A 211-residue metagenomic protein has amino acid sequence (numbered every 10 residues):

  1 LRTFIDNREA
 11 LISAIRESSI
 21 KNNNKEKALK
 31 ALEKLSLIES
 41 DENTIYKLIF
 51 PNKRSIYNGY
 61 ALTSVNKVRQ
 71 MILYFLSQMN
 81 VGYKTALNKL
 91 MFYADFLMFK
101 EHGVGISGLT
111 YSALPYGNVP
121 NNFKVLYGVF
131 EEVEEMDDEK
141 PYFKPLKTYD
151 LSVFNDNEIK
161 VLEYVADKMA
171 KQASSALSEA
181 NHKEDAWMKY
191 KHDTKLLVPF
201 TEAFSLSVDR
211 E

Functional and structural regions predicted by a protein language model:
L1-E211: Domain-edge interaction signal
